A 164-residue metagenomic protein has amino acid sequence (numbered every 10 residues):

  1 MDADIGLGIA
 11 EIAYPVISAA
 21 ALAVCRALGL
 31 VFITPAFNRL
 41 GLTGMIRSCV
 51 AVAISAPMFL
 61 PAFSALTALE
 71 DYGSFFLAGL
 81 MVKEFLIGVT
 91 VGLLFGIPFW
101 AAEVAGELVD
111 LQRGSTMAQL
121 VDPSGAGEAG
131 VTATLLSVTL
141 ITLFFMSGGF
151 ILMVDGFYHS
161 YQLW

Functional and structural regions predicted by a protein language model:
M1-W164: Hydrophobic alpha-helical segments and their helix-loop boundaries in membrane and membrane-proximal proteins
